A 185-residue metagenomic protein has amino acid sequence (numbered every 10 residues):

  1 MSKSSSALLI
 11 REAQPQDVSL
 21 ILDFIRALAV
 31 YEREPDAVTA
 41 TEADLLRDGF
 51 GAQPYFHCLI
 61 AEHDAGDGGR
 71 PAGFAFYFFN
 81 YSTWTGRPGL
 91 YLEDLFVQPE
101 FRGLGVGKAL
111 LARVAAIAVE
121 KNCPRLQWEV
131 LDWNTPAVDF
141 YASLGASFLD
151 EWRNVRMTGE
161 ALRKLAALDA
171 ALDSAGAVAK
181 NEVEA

Functional and structural regions predicted by a protein language model:
L9-I21: A short beta-loop-alpha structural element at the N-terminal edge of CoA-dependent acyl/N-acetyltransferase catalytic
L22-D48: Conserved GNAT-fold acetyl-CoA-binding loop/helix
R47-I60, Y91: A short helix-loop-beta-strand connector motif used in the catalytic cores of GNAT acetyltransferases and, in some
I60, G69-F78: Conserved beta-strand in the GNAT
A61, G103-K108: Glycine-rich acyl-CoA binding loop
K108, A112, E120, D132-E151 (+1 more regions): Conserved active-site alpha-helix within GNAT-family acetyltransferase domains
V119-E129: Conserved GNAT acetyl-CoA-binding A-motif
W128-A137, R156-E160: Conserved beta-strand-loop-alpha-helix junction that forms the acyl-donor binding cleft
